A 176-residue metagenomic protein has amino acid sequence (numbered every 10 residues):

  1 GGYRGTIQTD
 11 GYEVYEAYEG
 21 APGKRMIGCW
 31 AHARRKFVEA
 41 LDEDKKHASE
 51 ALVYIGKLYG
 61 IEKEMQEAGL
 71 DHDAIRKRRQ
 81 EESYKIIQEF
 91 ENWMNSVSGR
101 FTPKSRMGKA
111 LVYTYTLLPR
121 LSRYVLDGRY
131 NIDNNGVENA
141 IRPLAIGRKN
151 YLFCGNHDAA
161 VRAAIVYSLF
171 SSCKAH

Functional and structural regions predicted by a protein language model:
G1-H176: Catalytic center-proximal scaffold of phosphoryl-transfer enzymes
